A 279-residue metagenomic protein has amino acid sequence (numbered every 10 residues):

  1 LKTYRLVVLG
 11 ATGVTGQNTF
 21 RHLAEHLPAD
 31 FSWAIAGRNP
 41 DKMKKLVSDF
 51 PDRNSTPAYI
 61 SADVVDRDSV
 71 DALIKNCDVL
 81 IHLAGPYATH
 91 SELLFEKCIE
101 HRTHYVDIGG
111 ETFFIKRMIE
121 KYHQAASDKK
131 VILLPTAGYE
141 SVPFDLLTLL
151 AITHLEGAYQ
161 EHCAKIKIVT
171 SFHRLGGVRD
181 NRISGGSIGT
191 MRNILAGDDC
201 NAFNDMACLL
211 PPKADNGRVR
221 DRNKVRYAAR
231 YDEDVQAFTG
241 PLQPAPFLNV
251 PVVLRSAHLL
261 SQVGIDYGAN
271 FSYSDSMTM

Functional and structural regions predicted by a protein language model:
Y4-H26: N-terminal Rossmann NAD(P)H-binding glycine-rich loop of SDR-like oxidoreductase domains
R5, D78-V79, H104: Structural motif
P28-K42: Conserved glycine-rich Rossmann-like NAD(P)H-binding loop of the short-chain dehydrogenase/reductase
F50-D66: Rossmann-fold cofactor-recognition segment
S61-V79, L83-T89: Conserved Rossmann-fold cofactor-binding substructure of NAD(P)-dependent oxidoreductases
P86, K97-K116: ADP-ribose/adenylate-binding Rossmann-like module
G109-V131: Rossmann-fold NAD(P)-binding glycine/threonine-rich loop
T153-M279: C-terminal catalytic/substrate-binding lobe primarily of soluble NAD(P)-dependent oxidoreductases
